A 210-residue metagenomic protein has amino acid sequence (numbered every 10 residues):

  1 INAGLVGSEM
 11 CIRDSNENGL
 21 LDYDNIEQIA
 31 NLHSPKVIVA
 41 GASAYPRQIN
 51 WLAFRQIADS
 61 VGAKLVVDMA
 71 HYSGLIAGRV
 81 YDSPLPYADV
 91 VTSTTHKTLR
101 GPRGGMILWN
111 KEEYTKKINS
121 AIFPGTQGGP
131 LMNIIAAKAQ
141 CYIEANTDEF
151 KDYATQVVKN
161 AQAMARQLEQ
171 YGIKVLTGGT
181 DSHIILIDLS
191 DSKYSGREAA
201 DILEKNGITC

Functional and structural regions predicted by a protein language model:
I1-I12: Single conserved hydrophobic/aromatic residue that forms the stacking wall/gate of nucleotide- or nucleobase-binding
E9, K36, D89: Conserved acidic residues
S15-M69: Active-site phosphate-binding strand-loop segment of PLP-dependent enzymes
S43-P46, H71-S73, K97, D181: Active-site-proximal loop/turn and secondary-structure-junction residues that shape catalytic pockets, frequently
L52, Q56, S60-A63, Q167 (+3 more regions): Glycine-rich ThDP/TPP pyrophosphate-binding loop and its adjacent helix/strand module within ThDP-dependent enzymes
A88-Y194: Active-site C-terminal subdomain of aminotransferase-like
K205-C210: Conserved PLP cofactor-binding pocket of PLP-dependent enzymes
